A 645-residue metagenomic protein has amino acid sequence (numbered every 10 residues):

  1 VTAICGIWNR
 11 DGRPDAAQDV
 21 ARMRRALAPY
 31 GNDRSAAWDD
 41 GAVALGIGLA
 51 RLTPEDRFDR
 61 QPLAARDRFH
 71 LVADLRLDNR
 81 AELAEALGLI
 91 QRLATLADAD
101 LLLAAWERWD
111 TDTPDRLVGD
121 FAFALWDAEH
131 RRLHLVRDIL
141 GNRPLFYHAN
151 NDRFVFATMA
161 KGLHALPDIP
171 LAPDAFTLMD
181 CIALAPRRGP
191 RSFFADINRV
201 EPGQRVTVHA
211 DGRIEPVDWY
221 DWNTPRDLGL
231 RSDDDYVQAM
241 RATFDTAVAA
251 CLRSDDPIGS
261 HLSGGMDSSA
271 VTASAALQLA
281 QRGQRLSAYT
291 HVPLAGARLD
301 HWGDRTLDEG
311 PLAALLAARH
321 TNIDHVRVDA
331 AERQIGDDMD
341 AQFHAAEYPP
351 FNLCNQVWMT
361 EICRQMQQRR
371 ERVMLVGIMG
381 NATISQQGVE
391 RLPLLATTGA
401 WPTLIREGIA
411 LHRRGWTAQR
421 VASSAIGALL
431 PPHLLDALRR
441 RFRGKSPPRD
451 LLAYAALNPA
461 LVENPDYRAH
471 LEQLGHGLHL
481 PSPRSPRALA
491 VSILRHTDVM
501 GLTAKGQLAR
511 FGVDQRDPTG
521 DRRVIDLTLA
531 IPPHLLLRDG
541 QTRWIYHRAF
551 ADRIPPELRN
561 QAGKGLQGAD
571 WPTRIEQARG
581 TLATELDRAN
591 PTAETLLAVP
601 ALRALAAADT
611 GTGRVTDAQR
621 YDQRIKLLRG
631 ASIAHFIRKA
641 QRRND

Functional and structural regions predicted by a protein language model:
V1-A331, G336-A341, A345: Cysteine-centered catalytic environments shared across enzyme families
V1-W8, P14, A21-R22, D40-G41 (+7 more regions): Adenosyl-5′-phosphate
W8, R34, I47, R305 (+4 more regions): Glycine-rich active-site loop/lid subdomains used to bind and stabilize high-energy intermediates
V72, L375, G520: Short hydrophobic beta-strand that contains or immediately precedes a catalytic carboxylate
A86, T243-C251, S274-Q278, L316-R319 (+7 more regions): Generic, well-ordered alpha-helical scaffold segments in large soluble proteins
D100, Q238, S269, Q356 (+4 more regions): An alpha-helix initiation/capping motif
S232-Y236, M240, P350, C354 (+3 more regions): Conserved acidic
Q238-S260, Q365-R369, V373, R495-L502 (+2 more regions): Phosphate/ATP-binding catalytic cores across multiple sugar-kinase/actin-like superfamilies, primarily ASKHA
